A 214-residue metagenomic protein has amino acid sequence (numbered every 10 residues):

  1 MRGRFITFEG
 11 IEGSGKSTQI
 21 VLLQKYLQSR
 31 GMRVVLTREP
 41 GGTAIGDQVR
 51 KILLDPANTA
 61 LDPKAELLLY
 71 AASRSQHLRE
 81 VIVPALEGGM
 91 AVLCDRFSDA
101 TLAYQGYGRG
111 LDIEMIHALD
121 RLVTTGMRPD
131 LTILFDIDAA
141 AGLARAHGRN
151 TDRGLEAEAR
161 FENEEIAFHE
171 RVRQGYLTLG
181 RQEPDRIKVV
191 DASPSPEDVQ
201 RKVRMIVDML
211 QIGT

Functional and structural regions predicted by a protein language model:
R2-F5: Pre-Walker A (Motif I) flank of P-loop NTPase domains
F8: Hydrophobic anchor at the beta1->P-loop junction of P-loop NTPases
I11: P-loop (Walker A) phosphate-binding loop of NTP-binding proteins
K16: Conserved lysine of the Walker
Q19: Hydrophobic positions on the alpha1 helix immediately C-terminal to the Walker A/P-loop
L22-Q24, A140-T214: NTP-dependent small-molecule kinase module
Q28-T124, K202: ATP-dependent small-molecule kinase phosphotransfer cores that center on conserved nucleotide phosphate-binding segments
C94-R96, T125-A146: Conserved phosphate-donor/acceptor-positioning beta-strand/loop module used by diverse small-molecule
